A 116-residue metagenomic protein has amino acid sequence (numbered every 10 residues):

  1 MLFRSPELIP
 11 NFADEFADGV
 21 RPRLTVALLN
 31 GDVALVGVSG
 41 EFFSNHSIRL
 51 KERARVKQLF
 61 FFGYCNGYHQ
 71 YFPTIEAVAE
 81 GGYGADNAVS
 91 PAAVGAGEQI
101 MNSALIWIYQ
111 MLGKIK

Functional and structural regions predicted by a protein language model:
M1-K116: Non-catalytic substrate/cofactor recognition surfaces at enzyme active-site rims
